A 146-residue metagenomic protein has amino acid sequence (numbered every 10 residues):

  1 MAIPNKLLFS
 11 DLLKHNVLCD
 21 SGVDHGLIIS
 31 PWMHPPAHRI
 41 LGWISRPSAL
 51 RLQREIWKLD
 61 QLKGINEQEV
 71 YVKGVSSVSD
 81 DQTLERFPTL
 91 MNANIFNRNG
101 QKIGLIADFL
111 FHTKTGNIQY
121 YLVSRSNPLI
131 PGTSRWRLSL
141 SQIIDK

Functional and structural regions predicted by a protein language model:
M1-K146: Peripheral interaction segments used for macromolecular assembly
